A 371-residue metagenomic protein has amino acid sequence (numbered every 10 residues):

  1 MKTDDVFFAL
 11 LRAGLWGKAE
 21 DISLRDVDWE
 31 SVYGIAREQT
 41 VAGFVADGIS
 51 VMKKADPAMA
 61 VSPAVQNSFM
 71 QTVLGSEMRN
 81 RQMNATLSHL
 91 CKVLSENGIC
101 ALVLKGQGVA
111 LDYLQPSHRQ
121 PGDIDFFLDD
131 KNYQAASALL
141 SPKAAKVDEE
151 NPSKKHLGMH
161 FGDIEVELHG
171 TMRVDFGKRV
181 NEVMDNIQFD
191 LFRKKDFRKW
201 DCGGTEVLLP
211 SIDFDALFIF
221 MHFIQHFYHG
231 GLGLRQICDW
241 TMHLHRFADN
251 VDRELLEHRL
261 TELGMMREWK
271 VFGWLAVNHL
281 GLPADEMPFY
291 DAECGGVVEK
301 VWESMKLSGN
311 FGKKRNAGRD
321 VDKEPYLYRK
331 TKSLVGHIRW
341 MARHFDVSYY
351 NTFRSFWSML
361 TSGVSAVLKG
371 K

Functional and structural regions predicted by a protein language model:
M1-G122, L128-K371: Conserved NTP-donor binding/palm subdomain of two-metal-ion nucleotidyltransferases/polymerases, i.e., the charged
